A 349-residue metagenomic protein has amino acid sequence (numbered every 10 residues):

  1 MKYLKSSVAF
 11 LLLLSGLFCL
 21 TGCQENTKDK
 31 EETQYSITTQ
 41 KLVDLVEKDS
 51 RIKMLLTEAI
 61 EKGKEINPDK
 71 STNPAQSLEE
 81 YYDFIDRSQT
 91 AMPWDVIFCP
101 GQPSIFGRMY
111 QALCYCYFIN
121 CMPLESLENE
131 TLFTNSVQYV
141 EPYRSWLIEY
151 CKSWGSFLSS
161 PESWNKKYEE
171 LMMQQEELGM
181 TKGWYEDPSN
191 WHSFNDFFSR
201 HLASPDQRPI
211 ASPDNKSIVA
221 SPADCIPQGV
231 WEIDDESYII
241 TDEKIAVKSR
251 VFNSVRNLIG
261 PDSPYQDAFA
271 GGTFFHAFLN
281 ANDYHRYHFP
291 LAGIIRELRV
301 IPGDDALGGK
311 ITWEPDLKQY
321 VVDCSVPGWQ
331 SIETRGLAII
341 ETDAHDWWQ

Functional and structural regions predicted by a protein language model:
M1-F10: Bacterial N-terminal signal peptides that target proteins for export
A9-L17: Hydrophobic helical h-region of N-terminal Sec-dependent signal peptides in bacterial secretory/periplasmic proteins
C19-G22: C-terminal motif of bacterial Sec signal peptides marking the signal peptidase cleavage site
D29-Q349: Contiguous, well-folded functional domains in the mature portion of proteins
